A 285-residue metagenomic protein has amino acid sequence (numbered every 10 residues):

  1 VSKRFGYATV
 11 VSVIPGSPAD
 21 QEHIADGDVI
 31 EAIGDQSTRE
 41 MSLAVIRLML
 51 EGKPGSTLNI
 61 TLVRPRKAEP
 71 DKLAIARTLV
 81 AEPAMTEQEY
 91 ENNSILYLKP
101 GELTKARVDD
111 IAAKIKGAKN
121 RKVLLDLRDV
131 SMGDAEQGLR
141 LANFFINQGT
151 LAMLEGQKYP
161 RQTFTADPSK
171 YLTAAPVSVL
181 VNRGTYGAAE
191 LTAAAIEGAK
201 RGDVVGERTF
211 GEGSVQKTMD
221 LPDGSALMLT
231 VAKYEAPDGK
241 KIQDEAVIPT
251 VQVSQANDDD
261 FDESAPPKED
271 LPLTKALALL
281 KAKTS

Functional and structural regions predicted by a protein language model:
V1-V10: Short beta-strand-turn/beta-hairpin segments enriched in glycine/proline and small hydrophobics that form edge-strand
Y7, I95-L103, T250, S254-D260: Well-structured core secondary-structure elements of compact alpha/beta domains
T9-S12, S17-D26, E31-P222: Cleft-lining beta-strand/loop regions that shape enzyme active-site pockets
L73, L229-V231, G239: Beta-strand scaffold of nucleotide-dependent catalytic cores
D223, L227-K233: Short acidic, Pro/Gly- and aromatic-enriched capping/linker segments at domain boundaries
A226, K240-S285: Conserved functional hotspot residues or short segments at active or partner-binding sites across diverse domains
A236: Short, acidic, Ser/Thr-enriched surface-loop or helix-capping motifs
